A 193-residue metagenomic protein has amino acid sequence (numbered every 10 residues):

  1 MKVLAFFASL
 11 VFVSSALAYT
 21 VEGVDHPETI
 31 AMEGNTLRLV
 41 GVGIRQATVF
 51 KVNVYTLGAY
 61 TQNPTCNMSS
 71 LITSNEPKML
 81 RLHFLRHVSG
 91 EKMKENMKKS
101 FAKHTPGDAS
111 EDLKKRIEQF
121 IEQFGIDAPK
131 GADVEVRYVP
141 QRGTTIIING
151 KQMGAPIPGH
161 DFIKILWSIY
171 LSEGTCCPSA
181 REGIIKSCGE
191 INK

Functional and structural regions predicted by a protein language model:
M1-S9: Sec-dependent signal peptide recognition, specifically the positively charged N-region followed immediately by
V13-S15: N-terminal signal peptide c-region/cleavage motif recognized by signal peptidases
Y19-I72: N-terminal structural module
T65-Q141: Mid-length scaffold segments of soluble, non-membrane domains
I148-K151: Short strand-turn-strand beta-turns centered on an Asx-Gly dipeptide
M153-P178: Flexible glycine-rich active-site/ligand-binding loops centered on an Asp-His dyad
S179-K193: Cysteine/selenocysteine-centered motifs that mediate thiol-based redox chemistry or coordinate metal-sulfur cofactors
